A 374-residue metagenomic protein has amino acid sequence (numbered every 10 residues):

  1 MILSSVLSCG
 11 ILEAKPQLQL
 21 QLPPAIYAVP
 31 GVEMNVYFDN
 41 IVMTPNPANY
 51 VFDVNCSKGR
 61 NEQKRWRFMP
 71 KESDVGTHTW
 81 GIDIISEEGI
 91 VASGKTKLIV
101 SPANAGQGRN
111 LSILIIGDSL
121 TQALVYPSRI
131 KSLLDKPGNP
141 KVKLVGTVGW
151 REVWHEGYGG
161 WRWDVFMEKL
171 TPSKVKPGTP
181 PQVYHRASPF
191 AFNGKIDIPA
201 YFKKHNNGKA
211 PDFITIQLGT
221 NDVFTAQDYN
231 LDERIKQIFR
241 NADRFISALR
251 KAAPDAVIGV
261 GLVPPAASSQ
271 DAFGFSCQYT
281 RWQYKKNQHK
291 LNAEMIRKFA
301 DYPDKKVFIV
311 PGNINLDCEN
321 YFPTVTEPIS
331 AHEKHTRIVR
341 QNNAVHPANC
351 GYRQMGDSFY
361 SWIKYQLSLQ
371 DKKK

Functional and structural regions predicted by a protein language model:
M1-A14: Bacterial Sec-dependent N-terminal signal peptides
L12-Q107: Beta-strand-enriched, solvent-exposed domains that form extended recognition/catalytic surfaces
K97-K131: An acidic-aromatic substrate-binding cleft motif
R109-S112, P137-K143, K209-T215, A252-G259 (+1 more regions): Loop/turn elements at helix/coil->beta-strand transitions in domains of secreted/extracellular proteins
L114, Q122-D232: Conserved SGNH/GDSL esterase-like catalytic core that processes O-acyl groups on lipids and polysaccharides
I116-L120, V145-W150, I216-N221, G261-P265 (+2 more regions): Active-site-proximal beta-strand/loop segments in catalytic clefts of secreted hydrolases
F239, A266-I314, V345, N349-G356: Substrate-gating cap/lid alpha-helix
S330-K374: Histidine-centered active-site loop/cap adjacent to the catalytic His in serine esterases/O-acetyl transfer systems
